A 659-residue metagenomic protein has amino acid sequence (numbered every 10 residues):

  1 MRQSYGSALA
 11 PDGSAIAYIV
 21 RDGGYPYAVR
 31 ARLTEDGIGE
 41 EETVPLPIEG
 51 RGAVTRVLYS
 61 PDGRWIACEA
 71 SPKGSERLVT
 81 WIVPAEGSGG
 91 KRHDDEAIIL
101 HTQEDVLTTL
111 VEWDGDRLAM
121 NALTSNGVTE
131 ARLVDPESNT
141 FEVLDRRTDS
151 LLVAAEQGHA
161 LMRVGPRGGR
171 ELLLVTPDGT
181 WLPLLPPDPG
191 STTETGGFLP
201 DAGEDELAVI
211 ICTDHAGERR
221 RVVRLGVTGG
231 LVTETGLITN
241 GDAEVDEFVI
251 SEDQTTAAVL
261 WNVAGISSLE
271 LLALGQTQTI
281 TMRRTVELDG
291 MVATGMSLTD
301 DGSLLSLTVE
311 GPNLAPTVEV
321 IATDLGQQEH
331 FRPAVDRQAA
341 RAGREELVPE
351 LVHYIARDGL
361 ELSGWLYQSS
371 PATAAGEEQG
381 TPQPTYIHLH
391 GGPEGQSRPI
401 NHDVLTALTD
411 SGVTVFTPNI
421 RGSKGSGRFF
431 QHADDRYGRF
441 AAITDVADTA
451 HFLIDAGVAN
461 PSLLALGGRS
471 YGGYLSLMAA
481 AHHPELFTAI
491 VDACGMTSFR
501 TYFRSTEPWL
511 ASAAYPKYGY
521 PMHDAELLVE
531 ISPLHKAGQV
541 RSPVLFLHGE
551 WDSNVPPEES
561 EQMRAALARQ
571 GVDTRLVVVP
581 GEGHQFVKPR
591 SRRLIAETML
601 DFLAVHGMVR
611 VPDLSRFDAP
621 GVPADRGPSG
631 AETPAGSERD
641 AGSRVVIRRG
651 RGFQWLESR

Functional and structural regions predicted by a protein language model:
M1-R56, S60-S363, Y367-P382, P393-S411 (+2 more regions): Peripheral, non-catalytic segments that deliver or gate enzyme domains
A97, L351, V415-T417, L576-V578: Conserved beta-strand scaffold positions in the cores of enzyme catalytic domains, especially in NTP/NDP-utilizing
S363, H390, H584: Histidine-centered divalent metal-coordination motifs
P382-P384, F487: Local beta-strand N-terminus motif with an aromatic residue
T385, T409-N419, R575: A fold-wide structural signal in alpha/beta-hydrolase
T385-I387, L545: Conserved beta-strand elements of the Class I
L389-G391, H548: The conserved beta1-alpha1 loop
I420-R659: Active-site-proximal cap/loop segments of hydrolase catalytic domains
